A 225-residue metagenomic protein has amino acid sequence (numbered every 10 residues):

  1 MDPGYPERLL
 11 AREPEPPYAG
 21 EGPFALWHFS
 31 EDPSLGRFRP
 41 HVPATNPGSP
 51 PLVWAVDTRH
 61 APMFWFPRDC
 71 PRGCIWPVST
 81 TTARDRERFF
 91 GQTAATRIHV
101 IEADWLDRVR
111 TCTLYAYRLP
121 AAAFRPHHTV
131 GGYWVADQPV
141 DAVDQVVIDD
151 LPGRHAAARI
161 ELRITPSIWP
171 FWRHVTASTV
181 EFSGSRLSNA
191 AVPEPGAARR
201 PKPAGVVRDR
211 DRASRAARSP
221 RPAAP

Functional and structural regions predicted by a protein language model:
M1-P16, G20, F66-P225: Conserved NAD+-utilizing ADP-ribose enzyme module
M1-P50, P67: ADP-ribose/NAD+-binding catalytic cleft of ART/PARP-like enzymes
A25-W27, V53-W54, L114-Y117: A broad, low-specificity signal marking well-ordered, structured residues that form hydrophobic/aromatic
E31-P33, A55, A121: Short, flexible loop/turn elements at secondary-structure junctions
D32-S34, H60-A61, F124: Short, glycine-/Ser/Thr-/acidic-enriched flexible segments
S34-P47, V53, H127-V140: Surface-exposed flexible segments
P47-C70: Extended catalytic/binding region for NAD+/ADP-ribose chemistry, centered on the ART fold
